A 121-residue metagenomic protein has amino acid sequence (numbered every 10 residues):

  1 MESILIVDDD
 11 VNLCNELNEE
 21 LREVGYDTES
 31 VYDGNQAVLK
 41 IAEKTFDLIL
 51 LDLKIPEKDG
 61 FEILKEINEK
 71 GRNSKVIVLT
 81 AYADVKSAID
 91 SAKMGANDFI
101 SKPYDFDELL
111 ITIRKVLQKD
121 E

Functional and structural regions predicted by a protein language model:
V11-E29, V116: Two-component/phosphorelay signaling modules centered on CheY-like receiver
C14, P56, D84, P103: The feature encodes the CheY-like receiver
S30-L48: Acidic, metal-coordinating helix/loop segments flanking the phosphotransfer/catalytic sites of two-component signaling
Y32-D33, D59-E62: Acidic catalytic/metal-coordinating carboxylates
L39, F61-N73: Short amphipathic alpha-helix used as the core "switch/output" element in two-component signaling
D52, T80: Active-site residues of response regulator receiver
Y104-R114: C-terminal output helix
